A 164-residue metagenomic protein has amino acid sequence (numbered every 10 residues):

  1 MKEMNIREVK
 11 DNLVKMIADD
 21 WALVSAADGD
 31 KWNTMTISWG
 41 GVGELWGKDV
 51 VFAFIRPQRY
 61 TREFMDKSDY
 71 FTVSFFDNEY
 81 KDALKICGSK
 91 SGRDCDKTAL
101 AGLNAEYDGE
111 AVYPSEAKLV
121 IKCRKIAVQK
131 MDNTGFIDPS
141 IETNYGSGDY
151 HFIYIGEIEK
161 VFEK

Functional and structural regions predicted by a protein language model:
M1-T36, G41-K164: Active-site-proximal mixed secondary-structure blocks
